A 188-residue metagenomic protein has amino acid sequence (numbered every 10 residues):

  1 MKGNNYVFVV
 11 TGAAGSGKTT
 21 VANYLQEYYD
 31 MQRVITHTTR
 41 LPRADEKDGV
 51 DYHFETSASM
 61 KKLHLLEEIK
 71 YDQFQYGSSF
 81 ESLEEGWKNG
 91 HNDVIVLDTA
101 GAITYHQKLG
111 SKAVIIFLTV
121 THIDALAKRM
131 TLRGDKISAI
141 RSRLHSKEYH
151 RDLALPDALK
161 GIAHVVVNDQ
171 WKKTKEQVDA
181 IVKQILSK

Functional and structural regions predicted by a protein language model:
V10: Hydrophobic anchor at the beta1->P-loop junction of P-loop NTPases
A13: P-loop (Walker A) phosphate-binding loop of NTP-binding proteins
S16: ATP-binding Walker
T19: Walker A/P-loop
E27-I35: Post-Walker A helix-loop "phosphate-sensing" segment adjacent to the P-loop in P-loop NTPases
T38-D93, L97-T99: ATP-dependent small-molecule kinase phosphotransfer cores that center on conserved nucleotide phosphate-binding segments
V94-D98, L109-L132: Conserved phosphate-donor/acceptor-positioning beta-strand/loop module used by diverse small-molecule
D135-I181: Small-molecule kinase domains that catalyze NTP-dependent phosphoryl transfer to phosphate-bearing small molecules
